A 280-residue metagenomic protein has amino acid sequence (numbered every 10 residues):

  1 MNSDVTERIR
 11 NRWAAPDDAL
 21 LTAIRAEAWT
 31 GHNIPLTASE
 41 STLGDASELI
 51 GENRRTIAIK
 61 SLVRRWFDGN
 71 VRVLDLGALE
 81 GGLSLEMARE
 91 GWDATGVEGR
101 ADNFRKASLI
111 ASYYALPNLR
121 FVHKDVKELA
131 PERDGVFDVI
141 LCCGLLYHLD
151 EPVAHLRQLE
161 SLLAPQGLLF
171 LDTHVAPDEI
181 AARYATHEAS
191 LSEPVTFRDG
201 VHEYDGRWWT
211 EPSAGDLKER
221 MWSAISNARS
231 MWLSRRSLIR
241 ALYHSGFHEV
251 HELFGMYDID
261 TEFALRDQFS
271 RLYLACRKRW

Functional and structural regions predicted by a protein language model:
L49-N70: Conserved alpha-helix/loop element of class I SAM-dependent methyltransferases that forms part of the SAM/SAH-binding
N70-G77: Conserved class I S-adenosyl-L-methionine
E80-W92: Conserved SAM-binding loop of SAM-dependent methyltransferases across substrates and taxa, primarily the Class I
D93-E98: Conserved SAM-binding motif I beta-strand of class I
A107-S108: Conserved SAM-binding loop
A115-K127: Conserved SAM-binding strand-loop segment of SAM-dependent methyltransferases
P131-I140: A short acidic, Gly/Pro-enriched loop at the edge of an enzyme's catalytic core that lines a small-molecule cofactor
L141-C142, D150-Y273: S-adenosyl-L-methionine-dependent methyltransferase catalytic module, highlighting the catalytic core
